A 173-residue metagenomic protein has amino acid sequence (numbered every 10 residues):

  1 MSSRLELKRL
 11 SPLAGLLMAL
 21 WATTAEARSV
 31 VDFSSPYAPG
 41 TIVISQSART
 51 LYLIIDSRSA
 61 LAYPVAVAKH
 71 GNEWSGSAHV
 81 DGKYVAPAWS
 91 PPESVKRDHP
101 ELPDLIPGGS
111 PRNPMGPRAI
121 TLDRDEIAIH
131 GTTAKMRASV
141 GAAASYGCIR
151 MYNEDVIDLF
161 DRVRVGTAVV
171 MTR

Functional and structural regions predicted by a protein language model:
S2-L13: Bacterial N-terminal signal peptides that target proteins for export
A22-T24: N-terminal signal peptide c-region/cleavage motif recognized by signal peptidases
S29, F33, Y37, S57 (+4 more regions): Exported/periplasmic cell-wall-interacting domains
P36, V43-S45, Y52-L53, R150: Structural recognition of beta-strand segments within beta-rich domains
G40-I42, R49, R118: Residue-level detector of beta-strand structural context in well-folded domains
Q46-A48, R124: Residue-level signal for tight coil/turn positions that link beta-strands
T50-Y52, A128: General beta-strand recognition
